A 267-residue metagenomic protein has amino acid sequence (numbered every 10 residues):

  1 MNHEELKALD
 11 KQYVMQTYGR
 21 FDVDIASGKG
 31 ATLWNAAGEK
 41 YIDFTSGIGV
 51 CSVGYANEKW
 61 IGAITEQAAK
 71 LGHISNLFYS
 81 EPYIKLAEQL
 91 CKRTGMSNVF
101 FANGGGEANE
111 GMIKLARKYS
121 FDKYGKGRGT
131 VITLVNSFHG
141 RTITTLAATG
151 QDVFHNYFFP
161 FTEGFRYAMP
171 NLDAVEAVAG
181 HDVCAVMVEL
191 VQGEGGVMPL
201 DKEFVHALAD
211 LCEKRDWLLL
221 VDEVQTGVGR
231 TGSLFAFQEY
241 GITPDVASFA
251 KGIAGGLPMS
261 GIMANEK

Functional and structural regions predicted by a protein language model:
M1-K267: Conserved N-terminal phosphate-binding loop of PLP-dependent enzymes in the Aspartate aminotransferase
